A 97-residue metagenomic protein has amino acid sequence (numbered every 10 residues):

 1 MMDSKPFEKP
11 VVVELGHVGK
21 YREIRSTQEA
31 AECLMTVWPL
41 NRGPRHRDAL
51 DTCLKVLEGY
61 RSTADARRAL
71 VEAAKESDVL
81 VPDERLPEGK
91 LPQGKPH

Functional and structural regions predicted by a protein language model:
M1-E8, D83-H97: Short, functional C-terminal segments
M1-L40, P44-D51: The feature represents the first ordered module of a protein
V18-Y21, R61, L91, P96: Compositionally biased, intrinsically disordered low-complexity regions
Q28-A30, D51, A74, P87 (+1 more regions): General N-terminal targeting signals
V37, N41, T52-Y60, S77: Alpha-helix C-capping/helix-to-loop hinge sites
L50-C53, R67: Alpha-helical structural signal
L57-L91: Short, compact, well-ordered microdomains
